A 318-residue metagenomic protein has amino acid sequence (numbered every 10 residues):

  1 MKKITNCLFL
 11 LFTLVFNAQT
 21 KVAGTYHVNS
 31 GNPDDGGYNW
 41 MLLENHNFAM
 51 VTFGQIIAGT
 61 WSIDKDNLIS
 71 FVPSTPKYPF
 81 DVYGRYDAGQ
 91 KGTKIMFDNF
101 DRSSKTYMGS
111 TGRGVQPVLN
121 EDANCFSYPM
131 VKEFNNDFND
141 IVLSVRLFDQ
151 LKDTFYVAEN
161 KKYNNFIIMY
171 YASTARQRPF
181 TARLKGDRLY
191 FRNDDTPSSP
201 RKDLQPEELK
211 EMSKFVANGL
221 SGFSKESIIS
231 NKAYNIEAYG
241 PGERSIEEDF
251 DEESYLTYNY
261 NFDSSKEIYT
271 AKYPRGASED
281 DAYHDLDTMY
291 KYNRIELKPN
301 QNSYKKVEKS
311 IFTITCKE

Functional and structural regions predicted by a protein language model:
M1-A23: Bacterial Sec-dependent N-terminal signal peptides
Q19-D64, L68-E318: Lipid interaction determinants
